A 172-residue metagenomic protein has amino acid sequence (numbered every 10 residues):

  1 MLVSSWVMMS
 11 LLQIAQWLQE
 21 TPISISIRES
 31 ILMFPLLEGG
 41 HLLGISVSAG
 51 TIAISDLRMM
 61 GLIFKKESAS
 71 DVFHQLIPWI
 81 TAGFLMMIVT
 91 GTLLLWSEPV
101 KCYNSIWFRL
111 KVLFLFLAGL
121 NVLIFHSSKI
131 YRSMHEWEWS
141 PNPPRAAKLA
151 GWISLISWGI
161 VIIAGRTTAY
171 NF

Functional and structural regions predicted by a protein language model:
L2-F172: Polytopic transmembrane helical bundles with strong interfacial aromatic enrichment
